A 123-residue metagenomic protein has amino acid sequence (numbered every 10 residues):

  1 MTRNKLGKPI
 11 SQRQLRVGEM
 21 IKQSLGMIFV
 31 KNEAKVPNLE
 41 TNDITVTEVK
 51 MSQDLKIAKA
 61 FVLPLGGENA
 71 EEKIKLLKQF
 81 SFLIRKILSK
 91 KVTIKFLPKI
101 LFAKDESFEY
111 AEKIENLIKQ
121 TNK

Functional and structural regions predicted by a protein language model:
M1-I57, L63-K123: Charge-rich, low-complexity N-terminal segments
